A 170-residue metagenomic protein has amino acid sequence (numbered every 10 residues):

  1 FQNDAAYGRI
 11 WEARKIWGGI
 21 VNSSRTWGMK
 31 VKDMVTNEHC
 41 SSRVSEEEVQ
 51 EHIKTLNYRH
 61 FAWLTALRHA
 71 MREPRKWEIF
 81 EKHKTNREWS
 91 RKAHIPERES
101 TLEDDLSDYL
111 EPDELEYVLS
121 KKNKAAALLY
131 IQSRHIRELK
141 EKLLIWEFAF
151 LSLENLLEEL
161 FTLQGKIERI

Functional and structural regions predicted by a protein language model:
F1-R9, E168-R169: Alpha-helical transmembrane segments and their immediate juxtamembrane boundary regions in integral membrane proteins
K15, G19-R169: Cytosol-facing regions at membranes
